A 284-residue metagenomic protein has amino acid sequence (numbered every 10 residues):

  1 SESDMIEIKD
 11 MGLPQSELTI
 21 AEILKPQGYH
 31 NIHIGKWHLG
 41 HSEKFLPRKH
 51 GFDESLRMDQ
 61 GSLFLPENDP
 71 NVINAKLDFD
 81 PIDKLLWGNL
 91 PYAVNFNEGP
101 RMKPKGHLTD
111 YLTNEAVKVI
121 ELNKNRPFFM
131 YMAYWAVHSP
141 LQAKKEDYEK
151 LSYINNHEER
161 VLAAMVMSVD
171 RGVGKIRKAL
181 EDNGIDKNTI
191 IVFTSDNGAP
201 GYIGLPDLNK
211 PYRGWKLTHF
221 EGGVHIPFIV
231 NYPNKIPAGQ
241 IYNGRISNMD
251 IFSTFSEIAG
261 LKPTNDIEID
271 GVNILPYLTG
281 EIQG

Functional and structural regions predicted by a protein language model:
S1-G284: Formylglycine-dependent sulfatase
